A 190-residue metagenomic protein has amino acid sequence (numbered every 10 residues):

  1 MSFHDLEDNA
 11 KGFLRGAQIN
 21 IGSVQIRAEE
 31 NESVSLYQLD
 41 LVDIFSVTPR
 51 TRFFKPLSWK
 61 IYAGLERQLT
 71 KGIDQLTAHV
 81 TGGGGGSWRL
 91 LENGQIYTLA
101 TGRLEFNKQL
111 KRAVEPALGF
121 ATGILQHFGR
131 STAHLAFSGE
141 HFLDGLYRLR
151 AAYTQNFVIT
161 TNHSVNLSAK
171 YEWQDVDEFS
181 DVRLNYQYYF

Functional and structural regions predicted by a protein language model:
L6-L14, I19, S46-F54, R89-Y97 (+2 more regions): Repeated loop/turn-to-beta-strand initiation elements of outer-membrane beta-barrel proteins
Q18-E30, L57-L69, I96-K108, S131-L143 (+1 more regions): Transmembrane beta-strand segments that form the barrel wall of outer-membrane beta-barrel proteins
I26-Y37, Q68-A78, E92, F106-P116 (+2 more regions): Solvent-exposed loop/turn segments connecting transmembrane beta-strands in outer-membrane beta-barrel proteins
R27-L99: Gram-negative (and chloroplast) outer-membrane scaffold detector with strong preference for beta-barrel transmembrane
D40-V42, G83-S87, A121-L125, A152-T154 (+1 more regions): Outer-membrane beta-barrel architecture
T77-E140: Detector for outer-membrane/organellar transmembrane beta-barrel domains, recognizing the amphipathic beta-strand
E178-F190: Outer-membrane beta-barrel "beta-signal"
